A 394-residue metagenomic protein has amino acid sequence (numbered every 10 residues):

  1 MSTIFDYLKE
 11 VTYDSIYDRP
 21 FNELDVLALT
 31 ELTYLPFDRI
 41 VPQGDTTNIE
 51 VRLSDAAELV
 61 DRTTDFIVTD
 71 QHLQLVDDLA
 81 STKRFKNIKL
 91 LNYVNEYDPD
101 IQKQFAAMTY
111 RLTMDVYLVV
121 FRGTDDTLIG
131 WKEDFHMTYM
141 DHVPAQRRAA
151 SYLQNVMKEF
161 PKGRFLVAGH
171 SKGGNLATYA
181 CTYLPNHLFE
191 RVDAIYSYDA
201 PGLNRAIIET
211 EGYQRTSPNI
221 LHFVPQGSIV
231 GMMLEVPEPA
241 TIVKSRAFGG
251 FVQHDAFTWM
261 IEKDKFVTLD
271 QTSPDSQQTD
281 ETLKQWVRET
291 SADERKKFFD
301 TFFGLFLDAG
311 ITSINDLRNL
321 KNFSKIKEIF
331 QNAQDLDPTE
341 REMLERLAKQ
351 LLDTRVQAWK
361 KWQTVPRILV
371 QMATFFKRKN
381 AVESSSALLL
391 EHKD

Functional and structural regions predicted by a protein language model:
M1-L24, A28-Y117, F121-R164, P185-D394: Alpha/beta hydrolase fold serine-hydrolase catalytic domain that processes acyl esters and thioesters
A168-G173, A177: Gly/Ala-rich beta-loop-alpha elbow adjacent to hydrolase catalytic centers
A177-N186: Short glycine-enriched nucleophile-adjacent loop and the immediately C-terminal alpha-helix near the catalytic center
